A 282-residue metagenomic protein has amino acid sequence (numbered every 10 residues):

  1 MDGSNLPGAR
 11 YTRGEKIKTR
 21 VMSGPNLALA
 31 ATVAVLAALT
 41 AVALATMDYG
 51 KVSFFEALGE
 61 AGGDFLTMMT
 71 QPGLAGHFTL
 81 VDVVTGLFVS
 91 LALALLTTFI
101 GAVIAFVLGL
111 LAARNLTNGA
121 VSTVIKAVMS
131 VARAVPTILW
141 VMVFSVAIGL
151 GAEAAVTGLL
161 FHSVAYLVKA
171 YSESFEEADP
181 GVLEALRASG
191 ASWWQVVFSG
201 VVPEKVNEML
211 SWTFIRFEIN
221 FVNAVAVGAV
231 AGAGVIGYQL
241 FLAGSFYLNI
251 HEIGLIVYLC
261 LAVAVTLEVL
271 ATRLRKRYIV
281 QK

Functional and structural regions predicted by a protein language model:
M1-F99, L111, I279-K282: N-terminal, non-cleaved signal-anchor transmembrane helix
A41-V52, R133, V141-G149, V265: A structural signal for multi-pass alpha-helical bundles of membrane permease subunits that mediate small-molecule
V84-A92, I125-A132, F214, E218 (+1 more regions): Alpha-helical membrane-interface segments at transmembrane helix boundaries
L96-M129: Transmembrane-helix boundary motif in ABC transporter permease subunits
T117-G119, A134-W140, A152, E208 (+1 more regions): Transmembrane alpha-helices and adjacent helix-loop boundaries
M129-S163: Generic hydrophobic transmembrane alpha-helix motif, especially the helices
L150-R216, N223, V269-T272: Membrane-cytosol interface at the C-terminal ends of specific transmembrane alpha-helices in multi-pass membrane
H251-K282: C-terminal transmembrane helix and the adjacent membrane-cytosol boundary/short C-terminal tail of inner/organellar
